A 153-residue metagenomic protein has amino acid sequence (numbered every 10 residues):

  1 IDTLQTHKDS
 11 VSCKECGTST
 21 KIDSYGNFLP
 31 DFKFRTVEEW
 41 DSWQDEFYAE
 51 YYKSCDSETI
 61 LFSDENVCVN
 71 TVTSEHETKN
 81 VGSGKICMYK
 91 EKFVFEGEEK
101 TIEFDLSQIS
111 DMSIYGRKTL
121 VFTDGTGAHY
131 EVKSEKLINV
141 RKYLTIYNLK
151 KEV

Functional and structural regions predicted by a protein language model:
D2-F32: Cys/His-rich short segments
T3, S83-K85, D111: Short, surface-exposed charged micro-motifs
H7, C87-Y89, I114-G116: Structural motif
T18, G84, E98-K100, T126-H129: Short acidic/polar mixed-charge low-complexity motifs
G26-K85, E152: Anionic N-terminal interaction surfaces
G84, Y89-E91, D105: Short beta-strand or tight-loop elements that sit immediately N-terminal to catalytic metal-binding acidic residues
F93-E96, V121-F122: Short hydrophobic/aromatic-rich beta-strand segments that constitute the beta-sheet cores of beta-sandwich/beta-barrel
F104-V153: Acidic, Ser/Thr- and proline-rich intrinsically disordered linker/docking segments of eukaryotic scaffolds
